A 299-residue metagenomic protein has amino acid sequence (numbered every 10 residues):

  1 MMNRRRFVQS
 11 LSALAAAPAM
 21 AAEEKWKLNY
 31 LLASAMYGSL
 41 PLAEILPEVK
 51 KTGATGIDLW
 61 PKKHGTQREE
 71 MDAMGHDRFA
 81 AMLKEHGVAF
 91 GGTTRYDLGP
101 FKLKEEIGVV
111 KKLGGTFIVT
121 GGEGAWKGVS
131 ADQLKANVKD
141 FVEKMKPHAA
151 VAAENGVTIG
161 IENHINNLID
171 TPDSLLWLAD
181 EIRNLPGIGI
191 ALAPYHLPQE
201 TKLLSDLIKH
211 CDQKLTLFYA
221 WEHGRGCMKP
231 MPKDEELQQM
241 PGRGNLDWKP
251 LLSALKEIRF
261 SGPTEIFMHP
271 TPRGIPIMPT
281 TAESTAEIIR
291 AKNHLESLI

Functional and structural regions predicted by a protein language model:
M1-M2: N-terminal secretory signal peptides
R5-N29, L40-G53, I169-L192, H196-I299: Histidine-acidic metal/acid-base catalytic patches
L11-P18, A22, A43-L46, K50 (+4 more regions): Active-site acidic/histidine proton-transfer and metal-coordination neighborhood in alpha/beta enzyme cores
L28-S34, I57-L59, F90-T94, I118-T120 (+4 more regions): Hydrophobic faces of well-ordered beta-strands that scaffold small-molecule active sites in alpha/beta enzyme cores
A33-Y37, W60-H64, R95-L98, E123-A125 (+4 more regions): Active-site beta-loop-alpha junctions enriched in small/polar residues
L59-R78, G128: Glycine-rich, proline-tolerant flexible connector loops at the mouths of alpha/beta enzymes
H64-R68, W126-D132, Q199-E200, R273-I277: A short acidic, helix-capping loop that chelates divalent metal ions and anchors anionic groups
R68-E70, A136-V138, Q238-N245: A short acidic, glycine-rich active-site loop that binds or catalyzes chemistry on phosphate/adenosine moieties
